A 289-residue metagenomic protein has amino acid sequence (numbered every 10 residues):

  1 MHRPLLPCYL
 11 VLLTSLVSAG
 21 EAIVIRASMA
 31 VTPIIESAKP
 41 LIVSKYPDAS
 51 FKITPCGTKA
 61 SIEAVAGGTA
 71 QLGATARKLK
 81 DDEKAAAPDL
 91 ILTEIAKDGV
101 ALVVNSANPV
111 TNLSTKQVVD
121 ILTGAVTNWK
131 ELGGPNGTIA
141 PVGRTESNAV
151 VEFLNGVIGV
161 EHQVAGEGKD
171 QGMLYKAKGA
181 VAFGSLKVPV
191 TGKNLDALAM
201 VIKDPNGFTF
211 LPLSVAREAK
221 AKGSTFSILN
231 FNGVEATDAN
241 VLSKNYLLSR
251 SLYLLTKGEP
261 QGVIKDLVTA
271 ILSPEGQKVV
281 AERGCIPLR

Functional and structural regions predicted by a protein language model:
R3-P4, M29: Hydrophobic alpha-helical transmembrane segments of integral membrane proteins, especially lipid-exposed positions
P4-S15: Bacterial N-terminal signal peptides
A19-D98, V103-R289: Exported/periplasmic ABC-transporter solute-binding proteins
